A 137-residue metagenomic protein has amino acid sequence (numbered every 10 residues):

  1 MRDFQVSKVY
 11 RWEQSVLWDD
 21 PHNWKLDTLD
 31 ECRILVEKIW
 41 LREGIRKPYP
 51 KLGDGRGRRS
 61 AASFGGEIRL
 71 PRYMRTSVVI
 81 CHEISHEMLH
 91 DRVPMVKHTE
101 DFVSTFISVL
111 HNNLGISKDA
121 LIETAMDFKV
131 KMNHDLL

Functional and structural regions predicted by a protein language model:
R2-P71, D91-L137: Metalloprotease/metallohydrolase-associated module, dominated by Zn2+-dependent proteases
M74: Short, small/polar residue-rich loop motifs at catalytic or cofactor-binding pockets
V78-D91: Active-site recognition of the HExxH zinc-binding catalytic motif
